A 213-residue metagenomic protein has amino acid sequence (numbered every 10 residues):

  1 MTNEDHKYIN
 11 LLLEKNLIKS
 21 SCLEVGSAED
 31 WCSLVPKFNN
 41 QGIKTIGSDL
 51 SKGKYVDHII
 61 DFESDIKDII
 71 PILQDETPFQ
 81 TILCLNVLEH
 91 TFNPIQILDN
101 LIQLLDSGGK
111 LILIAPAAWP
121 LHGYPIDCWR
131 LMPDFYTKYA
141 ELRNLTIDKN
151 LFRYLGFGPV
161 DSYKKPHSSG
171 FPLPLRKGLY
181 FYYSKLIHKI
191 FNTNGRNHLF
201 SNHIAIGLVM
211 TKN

Functional and structural regions predicted by a protein language model:
M1-L17: Class I SAM-dependent methyltransferase Rossmann-like catalytic core, especially the SAM/SAH-binding loop
K15-N16, S20-H122, D134-T137, L208-M210: Conserved SAM-binding loop
F92-D106, K110-N213: S-adenosyl-L-methionine-dependent methyltransferase catalytic module, highlighting the catalytic core
